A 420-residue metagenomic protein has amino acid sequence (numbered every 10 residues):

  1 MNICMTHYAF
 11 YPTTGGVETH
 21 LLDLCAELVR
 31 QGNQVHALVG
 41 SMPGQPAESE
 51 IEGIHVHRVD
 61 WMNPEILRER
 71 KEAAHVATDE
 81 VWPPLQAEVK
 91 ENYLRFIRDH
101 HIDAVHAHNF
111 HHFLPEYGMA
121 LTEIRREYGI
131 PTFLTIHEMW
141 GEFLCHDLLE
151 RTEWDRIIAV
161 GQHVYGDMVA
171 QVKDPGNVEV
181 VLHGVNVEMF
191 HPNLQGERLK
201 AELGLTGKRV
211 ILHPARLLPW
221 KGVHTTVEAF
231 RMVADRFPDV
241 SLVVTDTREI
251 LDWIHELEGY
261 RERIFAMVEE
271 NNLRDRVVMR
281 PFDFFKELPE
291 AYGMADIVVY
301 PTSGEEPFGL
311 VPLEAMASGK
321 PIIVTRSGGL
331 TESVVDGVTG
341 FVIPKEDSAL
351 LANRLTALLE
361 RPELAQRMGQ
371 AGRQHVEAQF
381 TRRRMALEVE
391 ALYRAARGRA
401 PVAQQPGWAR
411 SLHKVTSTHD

Functional and structural regions predicted by a protein language model:
H163, G184: Carbohydrate-associated surface elements
L205-K221, V227-F230, V243: Conserved donor-binding/catalytic core segment of Leloir-type glycosyltransferases
E256-F282: Nucleotide-activated donor-binding/catalytic signature segment of Leloir-type glycosyltransferases, i.e., the conserved
R276, G293-P307, K320: Acidic donor-binding loop of glycosyltransferase active sites
F282, E290-A295: Short alpha-helical donor nucleotide-sugar binding micro-motif in glycosyltransferases
P321-V324, V334: Short hydrophobic beta-strand element within catalytic cores of glycosyltransferases and related nucleotide-activated
D336-G337, F341-S348, A357-E363: Conserved acidic donor-binding segment of nucleotide-sugar-dependent glycosyltransferases
L350, A357, L364-Q379, M385-A391: A short, well-ordered alpha-helix in the C-terminal region of glycosyltransferases
